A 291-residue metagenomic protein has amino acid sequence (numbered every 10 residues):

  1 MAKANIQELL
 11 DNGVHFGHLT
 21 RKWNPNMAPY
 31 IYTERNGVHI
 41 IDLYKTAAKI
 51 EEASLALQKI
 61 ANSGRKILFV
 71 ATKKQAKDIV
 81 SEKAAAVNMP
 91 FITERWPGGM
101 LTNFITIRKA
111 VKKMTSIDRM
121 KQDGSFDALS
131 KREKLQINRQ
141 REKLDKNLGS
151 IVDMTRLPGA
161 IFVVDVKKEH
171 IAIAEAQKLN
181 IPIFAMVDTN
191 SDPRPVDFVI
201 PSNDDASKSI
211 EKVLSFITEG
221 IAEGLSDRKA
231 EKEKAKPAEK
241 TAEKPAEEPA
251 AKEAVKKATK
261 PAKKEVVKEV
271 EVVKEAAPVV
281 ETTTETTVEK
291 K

Functional and structural regions predicted by a protein language model:
M1-K3, E223-K291: Intrinsically disordered, compositionally biased charged tails
M1-K66, T72-K73, K77-M120, K131-Q136 (+2 more regions): N-terminal cationic and glycine-rich segments that engage phosphates or anionic surfaces
G13, F69, I161, V213: Residue-level signature of catalytic and energy-coupling elements of molecular machines, predominantly ATP/GTP-dependent
V70-K73, V163-D165: Short His-Asn-centered micro-motif
Q75-A76, K168-E169, A206: Short phosphate-engaging motifs
V87, I92-R194: Long, charge-patterned amphipathic alpha-helical coiled-coil/hairpin "stalk" segments used as oligomerization
A172-A230: Short glycine/threonine-rich loop/turn motifs
